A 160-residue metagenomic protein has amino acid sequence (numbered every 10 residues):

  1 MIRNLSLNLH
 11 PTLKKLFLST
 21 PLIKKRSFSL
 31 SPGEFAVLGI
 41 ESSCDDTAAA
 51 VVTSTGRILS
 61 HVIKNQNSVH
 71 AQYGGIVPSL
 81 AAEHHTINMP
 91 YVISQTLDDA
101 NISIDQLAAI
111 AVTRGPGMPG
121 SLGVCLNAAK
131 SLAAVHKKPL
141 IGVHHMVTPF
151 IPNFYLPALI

Functional and structural regions predicted by a protein language model:
M1-I160: Short acidic/glycine-rich loops and adjacent helix/strand connectors that line catalytic pockets where negatively
